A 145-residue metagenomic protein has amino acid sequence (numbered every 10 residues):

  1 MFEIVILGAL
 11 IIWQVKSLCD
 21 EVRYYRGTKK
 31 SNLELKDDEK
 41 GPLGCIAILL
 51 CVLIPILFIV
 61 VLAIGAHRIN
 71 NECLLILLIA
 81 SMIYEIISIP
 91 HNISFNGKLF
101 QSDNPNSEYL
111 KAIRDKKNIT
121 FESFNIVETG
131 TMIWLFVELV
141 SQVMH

Functional and structural regions predicted by a protein language model:
F2-K29: N-terminal signal-anchor/start-transfer transmembrane helix
A9-I12, L50, L77-I87, K117-V127: Physicochemical signature of membrane-embedded alpha-helices that form the seven-helix bundle of GPCRs, emphasizing
R26-K29, N92-N106: A cytosolic-side transmembrane-helix exit/cap motif
G27-V60: N-terminal interaction modules that seed assembly of large macromolecular complexes
E34-G44, S102-F121: Short membrane-interface loop/juxtamembrane segments of multi-pass integral membrane proteins
I48-I64, E122-W134: Core segments of transmembrane alpha-helices that mediate helix-helix packing or line hydrophobic substrate/ligand
I64-K98: Short alpha-helical packing/oligomerization segments
W134-H145: Juxtamembrane boundary at the C-terminal end of a transmembrane helix
